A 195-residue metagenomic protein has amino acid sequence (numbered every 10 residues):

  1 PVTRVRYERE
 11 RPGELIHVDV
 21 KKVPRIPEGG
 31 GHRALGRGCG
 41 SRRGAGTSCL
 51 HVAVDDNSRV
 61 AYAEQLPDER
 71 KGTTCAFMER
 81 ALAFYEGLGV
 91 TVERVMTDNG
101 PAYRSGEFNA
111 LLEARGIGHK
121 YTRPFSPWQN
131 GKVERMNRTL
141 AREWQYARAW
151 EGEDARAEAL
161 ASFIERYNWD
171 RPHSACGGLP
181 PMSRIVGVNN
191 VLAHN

Functional and structural regions predicted by a protein language model:
P1-E28, P101, N109-A110, R123-P127 (+1 more regions): Basic, flexible linker segments flanking DNA-binding modules in nucleic acid-interacting mobile-element proteins
P1-R6, G13-E14, R115-I117, R138-N195: C-terminal domain-tail junction helix/linker
P1-V54, V60, A76, N195: Mobile-element integrase/transposase regions, centering on the N-terminal DNA-binding/Zn-coordinating module
V20, D56, D68, N99: Residues immediately flanking
G40-C49, E64-G89: Active-site beta-loop-alpha junctions of metal-dependent nucleic acid enzymes, especially the RNase H-like/DDE
V60-E64, K120-T122, Y146: Short small-residue beta-strand/loop micro-motif enriched in glycine and branched aliphatics
E69, L88-S105, F125, G177-M182: Acidic/histidine-rich, metal-coordinating catalytic segments
R94-N99, E113-K132, R148-E151: RNase H-like polynucleotidyl transferase catalytic core
